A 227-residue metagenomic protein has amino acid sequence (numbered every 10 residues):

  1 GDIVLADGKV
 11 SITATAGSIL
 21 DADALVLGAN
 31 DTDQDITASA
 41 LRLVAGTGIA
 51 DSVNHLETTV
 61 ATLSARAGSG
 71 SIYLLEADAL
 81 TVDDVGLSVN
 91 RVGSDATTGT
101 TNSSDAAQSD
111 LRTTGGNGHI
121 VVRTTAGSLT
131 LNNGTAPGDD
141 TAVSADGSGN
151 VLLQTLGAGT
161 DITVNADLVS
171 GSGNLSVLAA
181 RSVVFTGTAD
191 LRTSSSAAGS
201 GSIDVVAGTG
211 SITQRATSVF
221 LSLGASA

Functional and structural regions predicted by a protein language model:
G1-A227: Extracellular lectin-like interaction modules
